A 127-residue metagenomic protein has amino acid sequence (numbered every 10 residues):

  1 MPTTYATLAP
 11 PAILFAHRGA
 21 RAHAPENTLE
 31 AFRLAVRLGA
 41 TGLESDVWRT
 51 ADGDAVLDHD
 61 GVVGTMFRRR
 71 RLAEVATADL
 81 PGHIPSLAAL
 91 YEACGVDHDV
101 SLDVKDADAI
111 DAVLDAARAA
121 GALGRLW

Functional and structural regions predicted by a protein language model:
T4-L14, T41-G42, V47-D99, K105: An active-site metal/cofactor-coordinating segment within enzyme catalytic domains
A16-E26: Active-site mouth loops of central-metabolism enzymes
A22, A51, D108: Feature marks short, surface-exposed loop/turn motifs that line or immediately flank catalytic pockets and channel
A24-L34, I84-L87: Short, acidic/polar
A31, S86-L90, A109-A116: A general structural detector for well-ordered alpha-helical segments in enzyme core domains, enriched
L38, A93, A112-A120: Alpha-helical structural signal in soluble globular domains
D79-H83, D99-A109, A117-W127: Catalytic beta/alpha-barrel core
